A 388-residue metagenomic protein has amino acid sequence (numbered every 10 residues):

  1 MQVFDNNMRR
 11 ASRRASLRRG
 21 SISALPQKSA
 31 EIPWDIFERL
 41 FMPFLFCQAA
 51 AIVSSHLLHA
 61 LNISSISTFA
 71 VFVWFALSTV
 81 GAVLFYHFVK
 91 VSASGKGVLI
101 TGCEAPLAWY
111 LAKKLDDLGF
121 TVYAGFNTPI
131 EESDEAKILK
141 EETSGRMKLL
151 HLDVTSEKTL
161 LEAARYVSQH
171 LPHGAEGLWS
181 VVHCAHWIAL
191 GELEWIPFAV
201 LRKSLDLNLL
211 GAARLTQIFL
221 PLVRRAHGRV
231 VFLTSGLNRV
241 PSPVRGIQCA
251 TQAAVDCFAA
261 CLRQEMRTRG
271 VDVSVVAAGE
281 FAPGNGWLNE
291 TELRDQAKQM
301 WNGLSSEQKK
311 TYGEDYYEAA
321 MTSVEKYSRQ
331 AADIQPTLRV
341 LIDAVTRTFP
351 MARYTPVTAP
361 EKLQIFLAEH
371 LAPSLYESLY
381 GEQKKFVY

Functional and structural regions predicted by a protein language model:
G81-N127: Canonical Rossmann dinucleotide-binding motif of NAD(H)/NADP(H)-dependent dehydrogenases/reductases, specifically
E141-K158: Rossmann-fold cofactor-recognition segment
T155-G174: Conserved Rossmann-fold cofactor-binding substructure of NAD(P)-dependent oxidoreductases
Y166-Q169, G191-W195, A199-D206: Active-site Tyr-X3-Lys motif and surrounding loop/helix of classical short-chain dehydrogenase/reductase
V182-A189: Conserved NAD(P)H cofactor-binding loop of Rossmann-fold oxidoreductase domains
H227-V255, A259-A260, Q264-R267, G279-S306: Catalytic loop of short-chain dehydrogenase/reductase
T268-M351: SDR active-site lid
